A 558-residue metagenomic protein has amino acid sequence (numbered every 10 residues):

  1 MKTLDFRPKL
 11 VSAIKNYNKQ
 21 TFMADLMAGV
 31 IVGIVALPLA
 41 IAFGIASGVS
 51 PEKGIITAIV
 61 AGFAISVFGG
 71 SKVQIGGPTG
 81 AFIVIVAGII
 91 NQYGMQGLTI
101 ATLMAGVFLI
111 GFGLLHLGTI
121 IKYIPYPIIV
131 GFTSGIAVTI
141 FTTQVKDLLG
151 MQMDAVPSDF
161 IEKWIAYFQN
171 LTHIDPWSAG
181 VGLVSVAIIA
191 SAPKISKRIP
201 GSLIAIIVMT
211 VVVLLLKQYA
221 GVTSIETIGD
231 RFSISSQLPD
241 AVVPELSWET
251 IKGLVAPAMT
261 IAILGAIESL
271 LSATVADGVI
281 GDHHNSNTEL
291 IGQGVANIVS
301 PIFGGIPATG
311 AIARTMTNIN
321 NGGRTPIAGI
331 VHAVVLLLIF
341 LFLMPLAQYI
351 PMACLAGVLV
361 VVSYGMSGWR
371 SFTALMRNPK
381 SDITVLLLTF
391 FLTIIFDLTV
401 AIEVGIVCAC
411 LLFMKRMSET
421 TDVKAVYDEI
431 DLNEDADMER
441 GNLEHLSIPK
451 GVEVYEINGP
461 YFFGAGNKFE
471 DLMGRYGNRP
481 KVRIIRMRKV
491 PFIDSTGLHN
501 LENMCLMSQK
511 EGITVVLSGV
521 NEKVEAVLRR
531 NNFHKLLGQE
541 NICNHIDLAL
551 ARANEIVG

Functional and structural regions predicted by a protein language model:
M1-Y427, D431-L432: Transmembrane helical cores of multi-pass ion-transport proteins
A28, V186, A190, N467 (+3 more regions): Short, contiguous clusters of charged residues that form electrostatic/catalytic patches at enzyme active sites, used
G76, G131, L517-S518, C543: Active-site-adjacent beta-strand anchor residues
V86, W164, F469-M473, A549 (+1 more regions): Generic hydrophobic alpha-helical segments
V334, V524-E525, N544: Short secondary-structure capping/turn micro-motifs that flank functional sites
G365-L536, N554-G558: The feature marks cytosolic C-terminal regulatory regions of anion transporters and related permeases
L536-R552: Short acidic-hydrophobic, aromatic-tinged amphipathic segments that line or gate anion-handling sites
